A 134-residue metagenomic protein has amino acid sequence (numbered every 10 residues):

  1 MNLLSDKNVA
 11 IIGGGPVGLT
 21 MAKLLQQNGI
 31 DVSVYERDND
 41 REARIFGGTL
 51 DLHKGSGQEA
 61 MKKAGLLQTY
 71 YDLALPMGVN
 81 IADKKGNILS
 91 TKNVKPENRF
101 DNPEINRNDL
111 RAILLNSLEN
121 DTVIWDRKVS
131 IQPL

Functional and structural regions predicted by a protein language model:
N2-V9, L24, K54-L134: Conserved N-terminal helical subregion
I12, Q26-F46: Glycine-rich FAD pyrophosphate-binding loop
G15: Glycine-rich NAD(P) Rossmann-fold beta1-alpha1 loop
G18-L19: N-terminal Rossmann-fold NAD(P) dinucleotide-binding loop
N39-E59: Conserved N-terminal glycine-rich FAD pyrophosphate-binding loop of Rossmann-like flavoproteins
